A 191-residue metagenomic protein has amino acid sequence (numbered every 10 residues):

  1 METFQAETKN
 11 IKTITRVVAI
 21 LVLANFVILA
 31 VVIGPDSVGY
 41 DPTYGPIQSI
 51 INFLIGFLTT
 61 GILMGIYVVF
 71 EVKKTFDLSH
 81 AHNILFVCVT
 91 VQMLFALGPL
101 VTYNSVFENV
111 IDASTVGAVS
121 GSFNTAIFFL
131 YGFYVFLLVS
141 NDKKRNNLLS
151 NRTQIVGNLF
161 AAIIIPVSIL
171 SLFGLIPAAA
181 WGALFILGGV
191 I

Functional and structural regions predicted by a protein language model:
M1-I191: Hydrophobic, aromatic-enriched alpha-helical segments typical of multi-pass transmembrane helices
